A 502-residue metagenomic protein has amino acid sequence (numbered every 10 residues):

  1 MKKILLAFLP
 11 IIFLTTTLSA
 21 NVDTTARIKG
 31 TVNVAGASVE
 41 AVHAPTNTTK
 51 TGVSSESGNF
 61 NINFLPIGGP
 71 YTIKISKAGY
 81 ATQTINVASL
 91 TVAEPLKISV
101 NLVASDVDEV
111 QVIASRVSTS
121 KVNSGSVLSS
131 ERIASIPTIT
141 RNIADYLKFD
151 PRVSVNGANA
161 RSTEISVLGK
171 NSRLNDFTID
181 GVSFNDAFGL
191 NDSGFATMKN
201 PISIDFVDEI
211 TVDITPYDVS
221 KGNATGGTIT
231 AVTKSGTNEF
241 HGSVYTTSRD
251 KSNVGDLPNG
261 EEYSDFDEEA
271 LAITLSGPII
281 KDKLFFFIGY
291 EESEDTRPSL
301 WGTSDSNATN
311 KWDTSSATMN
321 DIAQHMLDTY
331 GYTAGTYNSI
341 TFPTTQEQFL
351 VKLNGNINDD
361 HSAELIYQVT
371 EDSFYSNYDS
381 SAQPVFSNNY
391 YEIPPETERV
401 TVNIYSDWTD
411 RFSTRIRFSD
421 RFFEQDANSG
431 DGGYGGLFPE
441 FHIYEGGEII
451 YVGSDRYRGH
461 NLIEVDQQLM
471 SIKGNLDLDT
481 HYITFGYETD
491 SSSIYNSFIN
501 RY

Functional and structural regions predicted by a protein language model:
A20-Q111: Periplasm-facing N-terminal accessory domains of Gram-negative outer-membrane beta-barrel systems
V53-S55, A81, V87-L90, E94-K97 (+3 more regions): Periplasmic N-terminal accessory/gating domains of Gram-negative outer-membrane beta-barrel systems
S115, T215, Y245-R249, G289-S293 (+3 more regions): Outer-membrane beta-barrel pore domains and translocons
S129, F149, D192-A196, T211-D213 (+6 more regions): Extracytoplasmic loops and strand-loop junctions of Gram-negative outer membrane beta-barrel proteins
D208-P216, T225-T230, N238-G277, I288-E291 (+2 more regions): Short strand-turn segments of transmembrane beta-barrel domains in outer membranes, especially the first one or two
I214, T233, G277-I279, G355 (+3 more regions): Residue-level signature of outer-membrane beta-barrel architecture
H241, S264-S373, P395-T414, D420: Transmembrane beta-barrel wall of Gram-negative outer-membrane proteins
T345, N358-Y502: Replace "related TpsB outer-membrane translocases also match" with "some related outer-membrane beta-barrels such as
